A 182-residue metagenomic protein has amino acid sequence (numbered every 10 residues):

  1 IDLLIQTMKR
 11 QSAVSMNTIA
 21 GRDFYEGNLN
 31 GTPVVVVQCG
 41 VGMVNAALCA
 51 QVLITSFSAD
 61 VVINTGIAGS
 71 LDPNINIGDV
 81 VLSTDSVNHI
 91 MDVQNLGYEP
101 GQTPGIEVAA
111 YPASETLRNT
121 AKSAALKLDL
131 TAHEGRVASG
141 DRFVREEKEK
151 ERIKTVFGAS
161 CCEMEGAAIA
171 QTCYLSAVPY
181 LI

Functional and structural regions predicted by a protein language model:
I1-Q51: N-terminal short beta-loop-beta anion/metal-coordinating cradle
L3-I5, A47, D72-N74, M91-D92 (+1 more regions): Short glycine-/acidic-enriched loop or helix-start segments at secondary-structure transitions that form or flank
T7-V14, T55, N76-V87: A glycine- and small-aliphatic-rich helix-loop capping segment at beta-alpha/alpha-beta transitions that lines
V52-F57, N74-I75, Q171-P179: Alpha-helix C-terminal capping segments
S58-I63: Proline-aspartate-enriched helix->loop->beta-strand connector
L71-F157: Mid-sequence, gly/pro-rich, charge-dense loop/helix-turn segments that line enzyme active sites
F143-I182: A C-terminal functional module that forms or caps the active site or interfaces directly with catalytic machinery
